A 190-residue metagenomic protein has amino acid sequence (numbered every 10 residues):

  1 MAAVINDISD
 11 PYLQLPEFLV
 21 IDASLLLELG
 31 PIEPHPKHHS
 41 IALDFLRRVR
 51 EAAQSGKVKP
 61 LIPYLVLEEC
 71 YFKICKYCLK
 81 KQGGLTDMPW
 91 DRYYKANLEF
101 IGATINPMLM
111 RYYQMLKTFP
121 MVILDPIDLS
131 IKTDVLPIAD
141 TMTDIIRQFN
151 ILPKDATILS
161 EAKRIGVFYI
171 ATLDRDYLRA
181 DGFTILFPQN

Functional and structural regions predicted by a protein language model:
M1-Q14, R147, L159-N190: Acidic, PIN/NYN-like endoribonuclease modules and their adjacent C-terminal/linker elements
M1-V66, F72-Y94: Short, well-structured N-terminal submotif of metal-dependent ribonuclease cores
I21-D22, I62-P63, I151-P153, D174 (+1 more regions): Histidine- and aromatic-rich ligand-binding microenvironments
L25, V66, I158, D176-Y177: Alpha-helix capping/helix-boundary segments
K37, F149-N150: Residues that cap or flank secondary-structure elements
A42, K154-D155: Amphipathic coiled-coil/heptad-repeat helices and related helical stalk/stem segments that mediate oligomerization
L65, I105-Q148: Acidic catalytic patch
C78-L116: Active-site alpha/beta core segments
